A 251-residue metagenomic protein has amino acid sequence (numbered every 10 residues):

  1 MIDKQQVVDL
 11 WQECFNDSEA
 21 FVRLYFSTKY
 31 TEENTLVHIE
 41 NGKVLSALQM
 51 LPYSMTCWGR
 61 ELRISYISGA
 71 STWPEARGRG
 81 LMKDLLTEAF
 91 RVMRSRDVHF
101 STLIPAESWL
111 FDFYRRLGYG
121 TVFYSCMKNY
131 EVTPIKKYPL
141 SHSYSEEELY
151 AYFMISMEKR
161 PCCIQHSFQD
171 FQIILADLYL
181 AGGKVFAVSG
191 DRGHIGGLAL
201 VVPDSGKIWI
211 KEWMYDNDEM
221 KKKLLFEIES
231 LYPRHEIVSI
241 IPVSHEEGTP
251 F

Functional and structural regions predicted by a protein language model:
W11-C57, P161-V185: Active-site rim helix/loop that mediates acceptor-substrate recognition in acyltransferases
L36, L45, L51, S68 (+4 more regions): Core nucleotidyl-transferase/polymerase catalytic module
V37, K43-Y53, I64-S71, T102 (+2 more regions): Conserved beta-strand in the GNAT
G69-T72, G78-R91, R116, D218-S230: Conserved acetyl-CoA-binding loop-helix of GNAT-fold acetyltransferases
L86, R91-A106, Y232-V243: Conserved GNAT acetyl-CoA-binding A-motif
R115-K136, S205, I210-F251: Active-site/acyl-donor-binding loops of N-acyltransferases
G120-W213: Amide-forming acyltransferase catalytic core, primarily the GNAT-like/NAT-type and related acyltransferase folds
